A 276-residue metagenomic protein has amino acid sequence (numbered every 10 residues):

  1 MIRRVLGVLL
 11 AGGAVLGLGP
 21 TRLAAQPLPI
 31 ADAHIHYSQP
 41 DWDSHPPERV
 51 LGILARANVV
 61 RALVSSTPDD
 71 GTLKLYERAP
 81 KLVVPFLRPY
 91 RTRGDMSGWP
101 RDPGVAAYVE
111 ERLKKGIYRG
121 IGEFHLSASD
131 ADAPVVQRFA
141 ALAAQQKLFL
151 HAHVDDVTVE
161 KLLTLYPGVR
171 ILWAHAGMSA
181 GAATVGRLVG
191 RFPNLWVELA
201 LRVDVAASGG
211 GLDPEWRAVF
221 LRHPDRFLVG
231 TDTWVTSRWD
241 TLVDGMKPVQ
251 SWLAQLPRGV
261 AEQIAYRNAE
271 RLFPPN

Functional and structural regions predicted by a protein language model:
R3-V15, P20-A31, D43-S65, D70 (+2 more regions): Mid-to-C-terminal alpha-helical segments outside catalytic/metal-binding sites
A31-I35, A62-V64, V84-R88, I121-G122 (+4 more regions): Hydrophobic faces of well-ordered beta-strands that scaffold small-molecule active sites in alpha/beta enzyme cores
I35-P47, R93-R101, A207: Acidic/histidine-rich helix-loop elements that form or flank divalent-metal/phosphate-binding sites at the catalytic
H36-S38, T67-P68, R88-T92, F124-S127 (+4 more regions): Active-site beta-loop-alpha junctions enriched in small/polar residues
P46-I53, G71-L75, V105-R112, V135-F139 (+4 more regions): A general structural detector for well-ordered alpha-helical segments in enzyme core domains, enriched
D70-F149, W196-D204: Active-site gating/metal-coordination segments in enzymes
V84, F192-W196, V203, V243-Q250: Active-site gating loops and adjacent loop-to-helix segments of metal-dependent hydrolytic enzymes
P100, D130-V229: Catalytic pocket-lining loop regions of alpha/beta-barrel enzymes, especially the amidohydrolase/enolase/GH5 lineages
